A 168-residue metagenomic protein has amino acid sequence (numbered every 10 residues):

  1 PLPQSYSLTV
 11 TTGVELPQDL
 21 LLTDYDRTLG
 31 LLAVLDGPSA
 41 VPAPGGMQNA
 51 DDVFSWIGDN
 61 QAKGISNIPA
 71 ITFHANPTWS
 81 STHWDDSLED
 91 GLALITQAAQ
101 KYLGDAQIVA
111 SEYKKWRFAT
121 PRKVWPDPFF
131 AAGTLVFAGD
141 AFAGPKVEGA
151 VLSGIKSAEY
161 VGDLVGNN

Functional and structural regions predicted by a protein language model:
P1-P44, D105: Central helical "cap/lid" subdomain
D26, L32-W84, D90-L103: Active-site substrate-recognition segment that forms the wall of the catalytic cavity or substrate channel
I71, P126-A158: Short FAD-binding loop at a beta-strand-to-alpha-helix junction that anchors the flavin cofactor in diverse
T78-S80, W116-P121, A143-G144: Short Gly/Pro-enriched loop/turn and capping motifs at secondary-structure junctions
L92, T96, V151-G162: Short, amphipathic alpha-helical "lid/cap" segments that border enzyme active or binding sites
A93-G133: Flavin (FAD/FMN) cofactor-binding core of flavoprotein oxidoreductases
A106-I108, G162-N168: Active-site-proximal substrate-binding core of FAD-dependent oxidoreductases
